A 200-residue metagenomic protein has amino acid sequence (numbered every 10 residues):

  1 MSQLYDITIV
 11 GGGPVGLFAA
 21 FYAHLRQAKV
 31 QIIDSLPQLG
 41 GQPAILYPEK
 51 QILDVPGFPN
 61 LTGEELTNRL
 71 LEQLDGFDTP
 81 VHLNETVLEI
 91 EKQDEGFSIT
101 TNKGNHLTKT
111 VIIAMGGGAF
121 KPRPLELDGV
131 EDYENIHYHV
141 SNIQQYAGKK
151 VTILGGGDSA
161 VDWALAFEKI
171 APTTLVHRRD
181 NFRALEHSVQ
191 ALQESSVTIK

Functional and structural regions predicted by a protein language model:
M1-V10, R26, Q38, P80-K150: FAD-binding core/adjacent interface of flavoenzyme oxidoreductases
S2-P37, Y138-E186: Rossmann-like dinucleotide/flavin-binding elements
K29, P80-V81, N135, P172 (+1 more regions): Conserved beta-strand segments of alpha/beta enzyme cores
A44-N105, N181-K200: N-terminal Rossmann-like dinucleotide/flavin-binding domain of flavoprotein oxidoreductases that bind FAD/FMN
F58-L66, T110, A114, K169: Short, basic, helix/turn surface patches
I113, L175-H177, K200: Short, conserved beta-strand edge motifs with alternating hydrophobic and charged residues
